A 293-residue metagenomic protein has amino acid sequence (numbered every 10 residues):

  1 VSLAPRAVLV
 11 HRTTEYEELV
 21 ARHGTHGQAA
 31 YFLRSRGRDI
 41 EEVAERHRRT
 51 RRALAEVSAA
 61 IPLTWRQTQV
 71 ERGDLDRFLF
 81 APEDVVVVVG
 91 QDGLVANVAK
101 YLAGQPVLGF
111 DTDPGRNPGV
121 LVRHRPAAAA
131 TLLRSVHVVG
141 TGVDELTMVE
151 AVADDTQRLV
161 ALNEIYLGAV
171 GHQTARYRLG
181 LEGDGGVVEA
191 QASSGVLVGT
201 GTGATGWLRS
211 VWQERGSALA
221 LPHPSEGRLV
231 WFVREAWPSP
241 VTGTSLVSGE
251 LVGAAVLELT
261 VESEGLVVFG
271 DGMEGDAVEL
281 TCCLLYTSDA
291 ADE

Functional and structural regions predicted by a protein language model:
V1-V89, V120-V143, Q157-L159: ATP/NTP phosphate-donor binding region
L94-V98, T205-L208: Short glycine/serine/threonine-rich phosphate/pyrophosphate-binding segments that cradle anionic phosphate groups
V95, D113-P118, P238-S239: Short gly/pro/ser/thr-enriched loop/turn and capping motifs at secondary-structure boundaries
A99-T112: A short, gly/pro- and small-residue-rich
D113-S194: Catalytic core of DAGKc-family lipid kinases
V188-S239: Gly/Ser/Thr-rich active-site loops/lids in small-molecule metabolic enzymes that frequently grip phosphoryl groups
G243-C282: A conserved acidic, glycine/proline-rich C-terminal tail/linker
Y286-A291: Conserved small/polar residues in nucleotide/adenosyl-binding loops
